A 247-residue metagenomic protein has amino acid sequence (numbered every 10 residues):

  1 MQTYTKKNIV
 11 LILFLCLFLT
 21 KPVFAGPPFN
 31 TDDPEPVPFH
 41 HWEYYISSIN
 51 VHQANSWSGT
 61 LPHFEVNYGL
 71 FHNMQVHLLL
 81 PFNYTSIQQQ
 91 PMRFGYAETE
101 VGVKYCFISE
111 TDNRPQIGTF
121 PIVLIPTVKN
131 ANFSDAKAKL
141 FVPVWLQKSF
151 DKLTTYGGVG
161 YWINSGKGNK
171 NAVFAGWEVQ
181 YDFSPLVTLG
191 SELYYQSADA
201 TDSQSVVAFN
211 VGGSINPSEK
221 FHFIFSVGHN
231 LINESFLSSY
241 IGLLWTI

Functional and structural regions predicted by a protein language model:
Q2-V10: Bacterial N-terminal signal peptides that target proteins for export
T5, V23-F24: N-terminal presequences and immediately downstream first alpha-helices
V10-K21: Bacterial N-terminal signal peptides
F24-I247: Transmembrane beta-barrel domains of Gram-negative outer membranes and organellar outer membranes
